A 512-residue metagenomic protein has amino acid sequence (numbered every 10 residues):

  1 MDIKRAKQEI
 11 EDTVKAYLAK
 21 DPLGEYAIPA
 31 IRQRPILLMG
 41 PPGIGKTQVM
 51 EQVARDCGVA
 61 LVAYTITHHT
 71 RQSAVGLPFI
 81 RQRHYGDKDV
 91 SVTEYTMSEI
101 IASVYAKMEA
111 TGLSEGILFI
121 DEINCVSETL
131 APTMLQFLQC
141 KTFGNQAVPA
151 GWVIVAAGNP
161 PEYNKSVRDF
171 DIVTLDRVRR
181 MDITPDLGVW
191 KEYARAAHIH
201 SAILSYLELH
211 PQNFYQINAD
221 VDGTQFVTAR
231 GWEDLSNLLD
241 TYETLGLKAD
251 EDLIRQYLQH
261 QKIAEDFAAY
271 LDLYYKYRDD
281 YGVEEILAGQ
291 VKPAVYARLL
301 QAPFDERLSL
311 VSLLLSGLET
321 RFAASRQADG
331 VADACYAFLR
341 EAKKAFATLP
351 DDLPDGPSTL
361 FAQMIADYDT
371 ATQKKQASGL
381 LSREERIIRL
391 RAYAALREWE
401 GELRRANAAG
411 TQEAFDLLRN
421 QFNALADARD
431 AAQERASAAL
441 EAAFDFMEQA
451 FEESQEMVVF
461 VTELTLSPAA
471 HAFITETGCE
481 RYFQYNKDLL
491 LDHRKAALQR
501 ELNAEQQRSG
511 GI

Functional and structural regions predicted by a protein language model:
M1-Q212, I217-D220: AAA+ P-loop NTPase catalytic core and its hallmark functional loops
I3, K20, S98, A102 (+11 more regions): Short, structured coil/loop segments at alpha-helix boundaries
Q8, D12, A16, R55 (+16 more regions): Charged/polar, solvent-exposed surface patches and flexible loops
I10, I100-V104, Y242, Q433-A443: Generic hydrophobic, helix-prone segments enriched in Leu/Val/Ile
V59-L61, E99-I100, V104, S114 (+7 more regions): Short, surface-exposed, charge-dense and proline/glycine-enriched linear segments
A196-S358: Alpha-helical lid/collar subdomain of P-loop NTPases
L300-I512: Terminal-proximal interaction/regulatory segments of ATP-powered molecular machines
